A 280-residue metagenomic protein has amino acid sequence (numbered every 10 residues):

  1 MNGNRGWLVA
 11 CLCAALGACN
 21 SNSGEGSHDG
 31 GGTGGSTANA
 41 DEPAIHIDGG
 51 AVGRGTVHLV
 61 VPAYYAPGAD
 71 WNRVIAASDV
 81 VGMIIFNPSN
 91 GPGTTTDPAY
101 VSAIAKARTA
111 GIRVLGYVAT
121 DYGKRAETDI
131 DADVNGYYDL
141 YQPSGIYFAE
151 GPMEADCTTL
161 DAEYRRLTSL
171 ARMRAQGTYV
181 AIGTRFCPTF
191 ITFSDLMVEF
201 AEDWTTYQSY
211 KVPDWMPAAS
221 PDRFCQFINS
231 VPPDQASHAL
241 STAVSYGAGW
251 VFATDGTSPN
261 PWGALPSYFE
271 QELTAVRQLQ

Functional and structural regions predicted by a protein language model:
N2, C11-A14, A18-A51: Ser/Thr-rich, Pro/Gly/Ala-heavy low-complexity intrinsically disordered linkers and tails of secreted extracellular
G49-Q280: Glycan-processing catalytic domains of CAZymes
